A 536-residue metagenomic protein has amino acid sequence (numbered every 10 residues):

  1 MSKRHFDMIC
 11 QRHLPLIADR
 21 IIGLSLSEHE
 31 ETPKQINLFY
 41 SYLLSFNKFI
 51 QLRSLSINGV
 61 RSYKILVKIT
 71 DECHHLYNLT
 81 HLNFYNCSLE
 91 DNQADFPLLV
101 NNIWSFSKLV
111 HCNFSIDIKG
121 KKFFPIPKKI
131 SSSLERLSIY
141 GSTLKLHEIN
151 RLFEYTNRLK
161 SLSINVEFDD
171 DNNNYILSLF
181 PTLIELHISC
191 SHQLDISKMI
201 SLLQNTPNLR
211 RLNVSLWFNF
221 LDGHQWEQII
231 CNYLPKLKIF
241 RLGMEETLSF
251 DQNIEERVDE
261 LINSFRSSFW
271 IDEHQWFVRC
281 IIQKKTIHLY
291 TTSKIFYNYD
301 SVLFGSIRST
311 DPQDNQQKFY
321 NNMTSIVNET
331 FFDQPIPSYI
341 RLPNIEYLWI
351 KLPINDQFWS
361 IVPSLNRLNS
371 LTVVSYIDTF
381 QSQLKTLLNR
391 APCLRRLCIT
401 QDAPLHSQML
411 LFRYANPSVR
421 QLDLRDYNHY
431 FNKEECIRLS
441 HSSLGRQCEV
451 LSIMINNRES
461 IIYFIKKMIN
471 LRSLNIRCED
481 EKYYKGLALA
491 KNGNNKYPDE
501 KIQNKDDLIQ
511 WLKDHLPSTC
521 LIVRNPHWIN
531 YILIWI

Functional and structural regions predicted by a protein language model:
M1-I536: Eukaryote-biased activation of long, low-complexity terminal tails and linkers
